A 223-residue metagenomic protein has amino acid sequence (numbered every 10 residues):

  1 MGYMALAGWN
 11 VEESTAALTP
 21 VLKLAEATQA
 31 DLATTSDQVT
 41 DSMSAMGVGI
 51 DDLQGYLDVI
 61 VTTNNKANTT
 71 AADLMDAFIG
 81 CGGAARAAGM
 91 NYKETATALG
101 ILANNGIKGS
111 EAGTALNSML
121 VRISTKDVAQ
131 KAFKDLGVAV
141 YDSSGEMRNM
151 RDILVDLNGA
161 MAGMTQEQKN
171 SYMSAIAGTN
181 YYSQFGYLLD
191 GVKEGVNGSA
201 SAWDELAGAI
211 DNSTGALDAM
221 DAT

Functional and structural regions predicted by a protein language model:
G2-M4, E12-N64, D73-G80, N91-T223: Alpha-helical architecture feature
A67-N68, A85-A88: Short coil/turn linkers that connect adjacent helices within long alpha-helical scaffolds, especially alpha-solenoid
